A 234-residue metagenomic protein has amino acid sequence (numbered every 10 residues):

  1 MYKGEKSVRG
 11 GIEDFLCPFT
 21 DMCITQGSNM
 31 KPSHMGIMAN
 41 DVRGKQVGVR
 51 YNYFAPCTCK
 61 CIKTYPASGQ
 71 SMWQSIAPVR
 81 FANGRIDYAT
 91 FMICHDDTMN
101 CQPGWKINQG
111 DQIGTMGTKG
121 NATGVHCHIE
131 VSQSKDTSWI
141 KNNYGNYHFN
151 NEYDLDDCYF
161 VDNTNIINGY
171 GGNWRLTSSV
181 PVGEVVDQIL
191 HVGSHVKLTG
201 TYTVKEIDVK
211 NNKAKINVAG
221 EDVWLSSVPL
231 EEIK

Functional and structural regions predicted by a protein language model:
M1-E13, G48, E130-G183: Acidic, glycine-rich catalytic/binding loops that coordinate metals and/or anionic ligands
T20-C57: Short glycine/threonine/proline-enriched tight-turn/helix- or strand-capping micro-motif at secondary-structure
I24, C59-C61, G104-M116: A structural signal for short beta-strand/turn segments enriched in small hydrophobics and glycine
R50, F54-N100, G124-Q133: Zn2+-dependent peptidoglycan hydrolase active-site motif and core
P56-T58, Q112, H195-D208: Conserved beta-strand/loop element in small beta-rich adapter and peptidoglycan-binding domains
M72, N108-A122, I129: Short hydrophobic beta/alpha edge segments that flank linear recognition/processing sites
V186-L198: Short coil-to-beta transition motif at edge beta-strands of beta-rich domains
G200-S226: SH3/SH3-like beta-barrel superfamily modules
